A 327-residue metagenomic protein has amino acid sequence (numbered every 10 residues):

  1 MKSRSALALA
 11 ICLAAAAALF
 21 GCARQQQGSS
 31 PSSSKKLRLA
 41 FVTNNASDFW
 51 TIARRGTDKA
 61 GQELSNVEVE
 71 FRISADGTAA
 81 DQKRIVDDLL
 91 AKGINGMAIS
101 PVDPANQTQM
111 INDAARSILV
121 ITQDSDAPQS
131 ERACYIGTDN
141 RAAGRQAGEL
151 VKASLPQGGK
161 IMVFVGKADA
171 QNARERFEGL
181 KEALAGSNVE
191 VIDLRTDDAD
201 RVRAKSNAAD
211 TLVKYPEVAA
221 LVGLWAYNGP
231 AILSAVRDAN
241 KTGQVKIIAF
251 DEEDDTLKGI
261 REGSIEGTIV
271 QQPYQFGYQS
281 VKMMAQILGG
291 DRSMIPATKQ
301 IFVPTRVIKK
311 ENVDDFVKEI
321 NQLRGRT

Functional and structural regions predicted by a protein language model:
M1-R38, N112-R116, T327: Short, low-complexity disordered leader/linker segments with a strong preference for bacterial N-terminal type II
K35, F164, A168, N172 (+2 more regions): Hinge/cleft segment of the Venus flytrap/periplasmic-binding protein
L37-G56, A60-L64, E70-R84, I94 (+4 more regions): Extracytoplasmic "Venus flytrap"
F49-E63, V67, A143-A147, Q171-V189 (+4 more regions): Short, solvent-exposed amphipathic alpha-helices that sit in or adjacent to ligand/effector-binding or catalytic
D76-P128, C134-T138, W225-I232: Beta-alpha junction/loop-to-helix N-cap segments that form part of ligand/metal-binding clefts
Q82, I136-I161, R203-K205, E252-T256 (+1 more regions): Hydrophobic alpha-helical segments within soluble ligand-binding/sensing domains
G96-A115, L180, I192, D198-G259: Hydrophobic alpha-helical
P104-A142, L150, K160, D251-R261 (+2 more regions): Flexible loop/hinge segments that line or gate small-molecule binding clefts
